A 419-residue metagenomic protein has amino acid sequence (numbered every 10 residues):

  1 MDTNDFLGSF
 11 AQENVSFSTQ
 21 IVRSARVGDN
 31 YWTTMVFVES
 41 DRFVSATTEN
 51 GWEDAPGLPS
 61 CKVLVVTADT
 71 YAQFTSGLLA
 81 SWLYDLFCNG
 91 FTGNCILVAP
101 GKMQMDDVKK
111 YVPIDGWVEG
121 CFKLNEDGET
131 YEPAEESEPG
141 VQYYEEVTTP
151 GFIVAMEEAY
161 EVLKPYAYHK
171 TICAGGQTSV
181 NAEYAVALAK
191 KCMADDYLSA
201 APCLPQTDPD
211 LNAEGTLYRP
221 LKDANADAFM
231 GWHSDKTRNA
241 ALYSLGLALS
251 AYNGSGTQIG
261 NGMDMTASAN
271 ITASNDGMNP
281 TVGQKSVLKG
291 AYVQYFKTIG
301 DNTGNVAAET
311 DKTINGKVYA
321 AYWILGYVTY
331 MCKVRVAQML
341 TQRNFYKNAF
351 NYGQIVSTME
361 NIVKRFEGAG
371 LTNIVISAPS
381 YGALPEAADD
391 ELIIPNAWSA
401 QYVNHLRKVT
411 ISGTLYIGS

Functional and structural regions predicted by a protein language model:
M1-S419: Surface-exposed assembly/interface segments
